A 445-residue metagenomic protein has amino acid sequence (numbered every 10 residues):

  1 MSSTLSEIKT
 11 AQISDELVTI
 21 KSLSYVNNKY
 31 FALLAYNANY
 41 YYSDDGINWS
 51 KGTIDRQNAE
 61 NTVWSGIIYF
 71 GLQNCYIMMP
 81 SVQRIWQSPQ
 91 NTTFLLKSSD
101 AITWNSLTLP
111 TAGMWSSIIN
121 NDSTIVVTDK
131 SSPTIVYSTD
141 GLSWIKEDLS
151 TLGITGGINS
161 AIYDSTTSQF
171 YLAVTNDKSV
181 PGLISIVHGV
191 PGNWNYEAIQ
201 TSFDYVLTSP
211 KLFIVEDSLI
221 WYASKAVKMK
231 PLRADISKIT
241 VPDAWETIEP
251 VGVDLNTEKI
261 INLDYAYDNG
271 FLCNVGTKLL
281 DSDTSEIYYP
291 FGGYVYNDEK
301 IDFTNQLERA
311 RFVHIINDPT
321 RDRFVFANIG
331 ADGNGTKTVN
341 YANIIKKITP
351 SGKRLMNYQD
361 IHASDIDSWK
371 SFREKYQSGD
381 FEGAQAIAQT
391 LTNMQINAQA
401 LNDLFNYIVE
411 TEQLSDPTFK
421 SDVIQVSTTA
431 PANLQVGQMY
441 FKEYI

Functional and structural regions predicted by a protein language model:
M1-Y25, N334-T338, A342: An edge-strand/N-cap motif at the start of beta-rich repeat modules
T4, A11, T304-N305, L414-I445: Extracellular/surface-exposed low-complexity repeats and stalk/linker segments enriched in Gly/Pro and small polar
L17-S24, E60-G71, A112-N121, I154-S165 (+3 more regions): Repeated scaffold domains used in trafficking and secretory/extracellular systems, primarily beta-propellers
N28-A32, Q73-M78, S123-V127, T167-L172 (+3 more regions): Entry beta-strands of beta-propeller and related beta-repeat scaffolds
Y36, V82-R84, S131, N176-K178 (+3 more regions): Residue-level signature of beta-propeller blades and closely related beta-rich strand-turn architectures in secreted
Y42-S43, S88, S98, S138 (+7 more regions): Conserved Ser/Thr-centered positions that define the repeating blades of beta-propeller domains
A226, P290, D302-A342: Blade-level signature of beta-propeller repeat domains, shared across WD40, Kelch, NHL, RCC1 and BNR/Asp-box propellers
N340, G352-D422: Non-transmembrane elongated oligomeric "stalk/shaft" segments that connect baseplates/barrels to distal
